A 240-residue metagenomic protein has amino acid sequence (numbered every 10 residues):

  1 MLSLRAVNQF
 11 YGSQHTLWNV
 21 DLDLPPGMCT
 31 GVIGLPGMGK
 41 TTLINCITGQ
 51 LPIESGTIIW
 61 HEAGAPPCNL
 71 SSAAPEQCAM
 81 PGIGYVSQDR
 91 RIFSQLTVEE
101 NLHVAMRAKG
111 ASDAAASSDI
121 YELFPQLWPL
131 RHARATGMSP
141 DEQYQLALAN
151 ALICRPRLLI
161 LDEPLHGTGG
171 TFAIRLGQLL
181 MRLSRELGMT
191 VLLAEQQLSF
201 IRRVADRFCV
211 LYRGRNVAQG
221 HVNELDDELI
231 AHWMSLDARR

Functional and structural regions predicted by a protein language model:
I33-L35: The feature captures the beta-strand-to-loop junction immediately N-terminal to the Walker
T48: Helix-to-loop junction immediately C-terminal to a conserved catalytic motif
T57-A79, V222: ABC ATPase NBD Q-loop/coupling interface
I83, D89, E122, Q126 (+2 more regions): C-terminal boundary and immediately downstream tail of ABC-type ATPase nucleotide-binding domains
R155: Conserved catalytic motifs of ABC-family nucleotide-binding domains
E195-Q196: H-loop/switch region of ABC-family ATPase nucleotide-binding domains
